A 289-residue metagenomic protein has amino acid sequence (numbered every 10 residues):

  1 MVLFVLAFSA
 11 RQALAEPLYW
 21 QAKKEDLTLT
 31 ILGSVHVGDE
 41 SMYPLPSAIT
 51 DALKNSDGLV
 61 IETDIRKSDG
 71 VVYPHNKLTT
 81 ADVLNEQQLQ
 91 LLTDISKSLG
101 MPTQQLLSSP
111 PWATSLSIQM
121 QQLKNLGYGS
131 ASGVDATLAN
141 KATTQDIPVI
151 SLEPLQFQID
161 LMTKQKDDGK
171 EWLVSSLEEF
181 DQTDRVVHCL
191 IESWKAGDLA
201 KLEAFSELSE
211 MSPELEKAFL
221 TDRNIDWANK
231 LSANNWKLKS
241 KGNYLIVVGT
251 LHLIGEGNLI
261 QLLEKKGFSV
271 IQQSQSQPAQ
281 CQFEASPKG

Functional and structural regions predicted by a protein language model:
M1-V2, I246: Positively charged n-region of N-terminal signal peptides that target proteins for export
V2-L3, A13: Cleavable N-terminal signal peptides
L14, S41, R223-W227: Short secondary-structure boundary/capping elements
E16-Y19, K23-T30, V35-F219: Structured, acidic catalytic/metal-binding patches in enzyme active sites
K217-G289: A cross-kingdom marker for long, charged
